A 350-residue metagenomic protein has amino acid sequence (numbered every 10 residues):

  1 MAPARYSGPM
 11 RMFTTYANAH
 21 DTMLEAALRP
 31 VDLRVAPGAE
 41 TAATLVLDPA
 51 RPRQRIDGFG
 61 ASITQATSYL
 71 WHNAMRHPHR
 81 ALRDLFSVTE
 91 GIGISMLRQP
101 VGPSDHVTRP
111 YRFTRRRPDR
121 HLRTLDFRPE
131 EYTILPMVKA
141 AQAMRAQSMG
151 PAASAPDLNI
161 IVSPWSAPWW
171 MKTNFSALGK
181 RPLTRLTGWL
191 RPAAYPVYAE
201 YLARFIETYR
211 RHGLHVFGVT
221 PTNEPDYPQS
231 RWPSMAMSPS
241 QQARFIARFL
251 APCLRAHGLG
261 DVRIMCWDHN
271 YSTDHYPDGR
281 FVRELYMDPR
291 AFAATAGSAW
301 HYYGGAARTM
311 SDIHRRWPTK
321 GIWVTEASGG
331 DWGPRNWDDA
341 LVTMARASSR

Functional and structural regions predicted by a protein language model:
S7-P9, L24-V216, M237-S240, R248: N-terminal catalytic cores of secreted or lumenal carbohydrate-active enzymes
P9-T22: Solvent-exposed beta-hairpin/edge-strand motifs
S62-A66, Q99-P103, S163-S166, P221-P225 (+3 more regions): Active-site-proximal beta-strand/loop segments in catalytic clefts of secreted hydrolases
N73-A74, W232-S234, P334-D338: Short, solvent-exposed loop/turn segments at secondary-structure boundaries
N73-T89, Y198-T208, S272-R290, D339-S348: Short, acidic/polar
R109-R123, H212-F217, N223, V262 (+3 more regions): Aromatic- and acid-rich polysaccharide-binding/catalytic face of secreted or lumenal carbohydrate-active enzymes
A167-D288, G304-R315: Active-site cleft segment of glycoside hydrolase catalytic domains centered on the general acid/base Glu
G297-R350: Catalytic-core region of carbohydrate-active enzymes that cleave or remodel glycosidic bonds
